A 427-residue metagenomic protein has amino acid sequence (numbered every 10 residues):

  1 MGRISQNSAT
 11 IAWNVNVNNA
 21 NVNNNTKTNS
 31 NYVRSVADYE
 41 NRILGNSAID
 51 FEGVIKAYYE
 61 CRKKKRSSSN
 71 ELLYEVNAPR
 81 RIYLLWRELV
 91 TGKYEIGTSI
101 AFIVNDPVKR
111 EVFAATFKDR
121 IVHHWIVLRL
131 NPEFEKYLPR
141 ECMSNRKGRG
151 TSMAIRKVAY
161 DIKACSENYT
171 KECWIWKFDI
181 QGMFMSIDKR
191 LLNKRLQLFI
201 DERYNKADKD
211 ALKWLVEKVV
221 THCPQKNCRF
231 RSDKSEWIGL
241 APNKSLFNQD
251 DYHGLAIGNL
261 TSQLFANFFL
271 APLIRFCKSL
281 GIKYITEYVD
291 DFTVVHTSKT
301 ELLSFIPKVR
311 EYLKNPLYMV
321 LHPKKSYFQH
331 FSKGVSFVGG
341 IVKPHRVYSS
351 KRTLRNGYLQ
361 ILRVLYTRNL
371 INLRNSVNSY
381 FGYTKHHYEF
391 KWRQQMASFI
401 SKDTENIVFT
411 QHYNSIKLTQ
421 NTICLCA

Functional and structural regions predicted by a protein language model:
M1-N41: C-terminal, surface-exposed recognition/capping segments
N41-Y83, T422-A427: Non-catalytic, polymerase-adjacent accessory regions of viral genome-replication enzymes
R42-G45, V127-D188: Active-site-proximal segment of RNA-dependent polymerases
K64-L72, G97-I121, Y137-R149, C223 (+2 more regions): Short, conserved non-catalytic motifs in the polymerase core
E75-T98: Amphipathic alpha-helical blocks
A115-T116, H124, E236-Y252, R275 (+2 more regions): Right-hand nucleic-acid polymerase module
D161, S166-V289, V294-K308, Q329 (+4 more regions): Conserved polymerase palm-domain catalytic core
